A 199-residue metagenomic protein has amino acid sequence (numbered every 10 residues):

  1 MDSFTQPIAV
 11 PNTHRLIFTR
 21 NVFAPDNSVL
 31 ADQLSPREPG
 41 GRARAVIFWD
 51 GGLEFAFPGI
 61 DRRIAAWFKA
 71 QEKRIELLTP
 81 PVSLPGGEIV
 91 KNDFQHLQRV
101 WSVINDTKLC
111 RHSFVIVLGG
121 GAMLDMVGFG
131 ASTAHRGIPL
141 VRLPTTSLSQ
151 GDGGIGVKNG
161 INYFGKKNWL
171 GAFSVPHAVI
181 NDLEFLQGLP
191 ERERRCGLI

Functional and structural regions predicted by a protein language model:
M1-S113: ATP/NTP phosphate-donor binding region
A24, F129-I199: A glycine/threonine-rich phosphate-anchoring loop and its flanking beta-alpha core in nucleotide/phosphate-binding
V46, P80-V82, I116, V141-L143 (+1 more regions): Hydrophobic/aromatic beta-strand patches that form the interior of the parallel beta-sheet core in alpha/beta enzyme
F55, A122-L124, Q187: Glycine-rich nucleotide phosphate-binding loop and flanking beta-alpha elements of Rossmann-like dinucleotide-binding
F57-G59, M126-G128, D152: Short glycine-/acidic-enriched loop or helix-start segments at secondary-structure transitions that form or flank
T107-G130, A134-T145: A short, small-residue-rich loop immediately preceding and capping a beta-strand
